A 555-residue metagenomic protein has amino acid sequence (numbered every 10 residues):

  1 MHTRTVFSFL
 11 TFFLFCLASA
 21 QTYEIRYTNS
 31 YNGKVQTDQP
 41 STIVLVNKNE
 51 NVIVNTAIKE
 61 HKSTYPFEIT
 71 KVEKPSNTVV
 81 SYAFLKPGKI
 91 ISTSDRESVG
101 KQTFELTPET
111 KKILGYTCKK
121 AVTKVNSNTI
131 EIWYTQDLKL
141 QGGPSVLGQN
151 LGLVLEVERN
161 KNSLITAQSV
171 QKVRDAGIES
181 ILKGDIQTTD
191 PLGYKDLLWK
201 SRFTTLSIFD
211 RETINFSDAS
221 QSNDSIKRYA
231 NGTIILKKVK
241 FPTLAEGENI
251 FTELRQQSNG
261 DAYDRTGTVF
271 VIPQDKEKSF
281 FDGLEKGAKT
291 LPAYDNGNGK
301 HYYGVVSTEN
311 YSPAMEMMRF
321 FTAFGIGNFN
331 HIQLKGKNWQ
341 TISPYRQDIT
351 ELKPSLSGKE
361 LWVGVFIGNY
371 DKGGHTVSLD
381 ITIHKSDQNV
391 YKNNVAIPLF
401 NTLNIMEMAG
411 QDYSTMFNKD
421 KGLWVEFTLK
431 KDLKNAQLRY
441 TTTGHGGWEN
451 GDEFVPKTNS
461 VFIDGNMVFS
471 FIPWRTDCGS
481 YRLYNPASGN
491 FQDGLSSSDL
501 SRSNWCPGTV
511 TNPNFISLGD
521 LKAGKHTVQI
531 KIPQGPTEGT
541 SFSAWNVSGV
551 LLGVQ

Functional and structural regions predicted by a protein language model:
M1-I25: Bacterial Sec-dependent N-terminal signal peptides
T11, C16-A18, V35, K112-L114 (+8 more regions): Sterically constrained small-residue positions within well-ordered secondary structures of folded domains
F15, K111-I113, K119-T123, F427 (+2 more regions): Conserved catalytic-core segments centered on acid/base and nucleophilic motifs
Q21-T22, S30, V550-Q555: Short amphipathic alpha-helical segments
T22-W199: Extended soluble regions of mature proteins
I181-Q555: Extracellular/secretory-pathway and virion-surface proteins
